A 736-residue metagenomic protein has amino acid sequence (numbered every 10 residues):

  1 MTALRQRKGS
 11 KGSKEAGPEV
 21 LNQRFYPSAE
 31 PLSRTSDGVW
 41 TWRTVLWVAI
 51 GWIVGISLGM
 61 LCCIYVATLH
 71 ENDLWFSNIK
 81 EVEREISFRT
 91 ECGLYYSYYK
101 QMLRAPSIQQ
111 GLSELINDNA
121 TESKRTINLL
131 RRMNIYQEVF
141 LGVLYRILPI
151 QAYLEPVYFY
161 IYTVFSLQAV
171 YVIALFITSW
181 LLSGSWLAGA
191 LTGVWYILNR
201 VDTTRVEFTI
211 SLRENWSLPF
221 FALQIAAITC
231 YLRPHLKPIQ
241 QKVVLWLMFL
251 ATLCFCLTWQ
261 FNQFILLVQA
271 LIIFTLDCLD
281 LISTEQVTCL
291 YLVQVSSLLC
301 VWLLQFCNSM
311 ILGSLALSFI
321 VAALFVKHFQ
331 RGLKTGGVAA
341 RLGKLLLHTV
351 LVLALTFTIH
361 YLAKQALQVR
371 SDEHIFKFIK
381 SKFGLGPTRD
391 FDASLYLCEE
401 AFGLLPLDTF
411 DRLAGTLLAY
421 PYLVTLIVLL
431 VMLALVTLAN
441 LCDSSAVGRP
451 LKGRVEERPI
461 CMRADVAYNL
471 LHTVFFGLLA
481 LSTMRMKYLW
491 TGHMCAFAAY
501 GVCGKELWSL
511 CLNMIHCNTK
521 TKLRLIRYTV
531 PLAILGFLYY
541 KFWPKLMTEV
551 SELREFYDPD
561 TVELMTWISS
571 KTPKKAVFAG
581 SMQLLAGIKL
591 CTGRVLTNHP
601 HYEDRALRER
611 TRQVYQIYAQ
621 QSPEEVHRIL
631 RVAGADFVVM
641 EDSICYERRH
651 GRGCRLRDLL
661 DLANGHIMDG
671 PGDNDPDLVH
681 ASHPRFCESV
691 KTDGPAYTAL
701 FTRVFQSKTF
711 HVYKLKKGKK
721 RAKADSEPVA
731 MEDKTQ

Functional and structural regions predicted by a protein language model:
M1-E81, S87-E91, G337-L353, T521-P531 (+1 more regions): Start-transfer (signal-anchor) and selected internal transmembrane alpha helices of multi-pass inner/ER membrane
A3-L4, G51, E91, P106 (+1 more regions): Extracytoplasmic
R43-Y98, R104-G111, S123, G193-R200 (+3 more regions): Transmembrane signal-anchor helices characteristic of membrane glycosylation enzymes that use polyprenol
N72-A222, I228, R554: Active-site lumenal/periplasmic loops and adjacent helix-entry segments of GT-C-fold, multi-pass membrane
Y162-L281, L290-I311, S318, A322-A323 (+4 more regions): Membrane-embedded helix bundles of polyisoprenyl
I282-L292, M310-A316, L333-V350, L512-P531: Membrane-interfacial entry segments at the cytosolic side of transmembrane helices
M310-Q330, L345-P450, M462-L470, W490: Alpha-helical transmembrane segments at the extracellular/periplasmic loop-to-helix junctions of multi-pass membrane
V428, T473-F475, A480-L525: Hydrophobic/aromatic-rich transmembrane helices and adjacent perimembrane loops
